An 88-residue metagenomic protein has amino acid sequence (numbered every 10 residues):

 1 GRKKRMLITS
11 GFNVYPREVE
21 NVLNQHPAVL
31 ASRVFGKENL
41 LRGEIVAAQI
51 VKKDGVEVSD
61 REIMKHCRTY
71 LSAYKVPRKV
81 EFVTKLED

Functional and structural regions predicted by a protein language model:
G1-K75, E81-K85: AMP-binding/adenylate-forming catalytic core of the ANL superfamily
